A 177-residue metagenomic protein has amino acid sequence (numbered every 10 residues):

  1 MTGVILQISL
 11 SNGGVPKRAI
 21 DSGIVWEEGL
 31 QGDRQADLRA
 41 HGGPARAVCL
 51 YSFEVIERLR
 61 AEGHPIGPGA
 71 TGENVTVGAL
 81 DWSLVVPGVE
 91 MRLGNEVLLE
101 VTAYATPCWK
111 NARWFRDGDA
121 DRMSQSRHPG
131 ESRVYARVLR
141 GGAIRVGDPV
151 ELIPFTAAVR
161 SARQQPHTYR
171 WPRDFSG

Functional and structural regions predicted by a protein language model:
M1-G177: Metal-cofactor-dependent catalytic cores
